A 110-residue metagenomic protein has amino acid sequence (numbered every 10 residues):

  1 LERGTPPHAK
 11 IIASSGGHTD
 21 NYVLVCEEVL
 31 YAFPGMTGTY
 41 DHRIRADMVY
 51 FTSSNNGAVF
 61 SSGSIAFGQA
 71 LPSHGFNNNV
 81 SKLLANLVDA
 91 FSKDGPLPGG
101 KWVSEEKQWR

Functional and structural regions predicted by a protein language model:
L1-R110: Extracellular ligand-binding/catalytic regions of CAZymes and related secreted enzymes and adhesion modules
